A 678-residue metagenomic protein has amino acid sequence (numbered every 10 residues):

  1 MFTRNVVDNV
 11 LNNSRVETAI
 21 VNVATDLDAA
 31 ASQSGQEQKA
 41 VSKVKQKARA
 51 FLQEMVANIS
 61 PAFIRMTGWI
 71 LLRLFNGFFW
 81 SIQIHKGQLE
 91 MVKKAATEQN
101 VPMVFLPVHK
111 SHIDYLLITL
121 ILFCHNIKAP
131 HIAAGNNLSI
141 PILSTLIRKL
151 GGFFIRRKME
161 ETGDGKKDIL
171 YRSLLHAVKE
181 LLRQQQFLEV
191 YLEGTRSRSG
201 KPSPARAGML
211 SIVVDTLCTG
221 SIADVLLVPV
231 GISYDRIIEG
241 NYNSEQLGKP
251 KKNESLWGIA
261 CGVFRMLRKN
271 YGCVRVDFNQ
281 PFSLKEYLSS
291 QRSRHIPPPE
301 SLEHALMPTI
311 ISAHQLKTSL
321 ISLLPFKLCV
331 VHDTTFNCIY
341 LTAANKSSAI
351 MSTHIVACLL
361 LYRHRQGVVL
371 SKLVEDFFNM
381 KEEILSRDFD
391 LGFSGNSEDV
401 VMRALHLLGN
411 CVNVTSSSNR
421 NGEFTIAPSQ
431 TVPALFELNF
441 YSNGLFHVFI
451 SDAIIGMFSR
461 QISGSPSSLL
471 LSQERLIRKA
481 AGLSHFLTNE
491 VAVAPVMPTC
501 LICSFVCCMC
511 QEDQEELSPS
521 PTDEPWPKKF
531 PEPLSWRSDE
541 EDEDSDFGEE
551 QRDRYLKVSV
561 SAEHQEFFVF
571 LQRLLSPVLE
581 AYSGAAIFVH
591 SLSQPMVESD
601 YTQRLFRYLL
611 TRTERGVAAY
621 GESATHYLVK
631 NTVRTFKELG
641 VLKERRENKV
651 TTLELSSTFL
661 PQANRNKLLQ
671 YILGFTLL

Functional and structural regions predicted by a protein language model:
M1-L678: Membrane-interfacial terminal anchoring regions of lipid-handling membrane enzymes
